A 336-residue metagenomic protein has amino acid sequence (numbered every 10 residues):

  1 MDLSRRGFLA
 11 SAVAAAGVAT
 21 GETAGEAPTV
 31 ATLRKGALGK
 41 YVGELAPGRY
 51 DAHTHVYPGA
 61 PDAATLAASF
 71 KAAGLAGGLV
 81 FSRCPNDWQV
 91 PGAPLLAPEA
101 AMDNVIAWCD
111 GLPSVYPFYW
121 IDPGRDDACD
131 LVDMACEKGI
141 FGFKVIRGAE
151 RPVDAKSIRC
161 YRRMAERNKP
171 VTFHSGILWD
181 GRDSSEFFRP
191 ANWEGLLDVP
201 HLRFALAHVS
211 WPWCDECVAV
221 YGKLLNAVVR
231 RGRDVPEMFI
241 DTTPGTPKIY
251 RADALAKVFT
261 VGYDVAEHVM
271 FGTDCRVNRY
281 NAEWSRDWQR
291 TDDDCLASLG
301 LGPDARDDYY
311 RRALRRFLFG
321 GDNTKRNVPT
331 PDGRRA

Functional and structural regions predicted by a protein language model:
D2-A52, A64-A68, A72-G77, D133-M134 (+2 more regions): Mid-to-C-terminal alpha-helical segments outside catalytic/metal-binding sites
P28-T32, G142, D154-F271: Catalytic pocket-lining loop regions of alpha/beta-barrel enzymes, especially the amidohydrolase/enolase/GH5 lineages
V30-G59, M102, I106-W120: Mobile, glycine- and charge-enriched loop segments and immediately flanking short secondary-structure elements within
Y50-A52, L79-S82, F118-W120, K144 (+3 more regions): Active-site neighborhood of phospho(di)ester-bond hydrolases with catalytic His/Asp-centered motifs
V56-Y57, I177, W211, V277: Short active-site segment of divalent metal-dependent hydrolases/proteases that encodes the spacing between
A63-A67, M102-I106, V132, S157 (+4 more regions): Generic structural signal for well-ordered alpha-helices, preferentially at hydrophobic/aromatic core positions
P85-N86, G92-F187, D234, F239 (+1 more regions): Active-site gating/metal-coordination segments in enzymes
W108-V115, D198-F204, R233-V235, S298-A305: A structural motif corresponding to the C-terminal end of an alpha-helix and its immediate exit/capping segment
